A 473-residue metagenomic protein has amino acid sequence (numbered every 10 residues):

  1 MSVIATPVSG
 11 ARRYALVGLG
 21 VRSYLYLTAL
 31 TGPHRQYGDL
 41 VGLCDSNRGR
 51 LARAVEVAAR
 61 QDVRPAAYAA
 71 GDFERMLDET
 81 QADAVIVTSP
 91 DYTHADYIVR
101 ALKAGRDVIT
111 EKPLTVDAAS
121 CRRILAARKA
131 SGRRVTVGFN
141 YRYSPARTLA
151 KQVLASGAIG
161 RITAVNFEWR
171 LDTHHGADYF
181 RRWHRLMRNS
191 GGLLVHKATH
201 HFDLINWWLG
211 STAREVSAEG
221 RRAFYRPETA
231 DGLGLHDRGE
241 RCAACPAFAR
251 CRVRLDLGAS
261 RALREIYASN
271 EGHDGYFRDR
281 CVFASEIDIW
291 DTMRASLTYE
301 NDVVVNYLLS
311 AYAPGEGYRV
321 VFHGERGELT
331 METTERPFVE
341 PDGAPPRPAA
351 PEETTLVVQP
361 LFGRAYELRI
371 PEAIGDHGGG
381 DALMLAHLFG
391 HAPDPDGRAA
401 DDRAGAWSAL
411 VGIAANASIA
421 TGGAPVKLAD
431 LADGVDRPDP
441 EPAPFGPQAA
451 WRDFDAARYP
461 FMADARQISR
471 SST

Functional and structural regions predicted by a protein language model:
M1-D62: N-terminal Rossmann-like dinucleotide-binding module
A5, E79, A84, P90-D91 (+2 more regions): Beta-strand-loop-alpha-helix segment that lines the small-molecule cofactor/substrate pocket of alpha/beta enzymes
V8, L25, I289-T473: C-terminal helical cap and adjacent loop that interface with cofactors, partners, or active-site loops
G20-S23, Y141-R280, G422: Predominantly a Rossmann-like dinucleotide-binding segment in NAD(P)-dependent oxidoreductases
V21, G49, Y68, A95 (+12 more regions): Catalytic cores of eukaryotic secretory-pathway lumenal/extracellular enzymes that build and remodel glycoconjugates
P65-D72: Conserved SAM-binding strand-loop segment of SAM-dependent methyltransferases
T88-S89, W169: Glycine-rich, N-terminal phosphate-binding loop of Rossmann-like dinucleotide-binding domains
L194-V195, F283-I287, S310-A311: Short Gly/Pro-enriched turn/cap motifs at secondary-structure boundaries
